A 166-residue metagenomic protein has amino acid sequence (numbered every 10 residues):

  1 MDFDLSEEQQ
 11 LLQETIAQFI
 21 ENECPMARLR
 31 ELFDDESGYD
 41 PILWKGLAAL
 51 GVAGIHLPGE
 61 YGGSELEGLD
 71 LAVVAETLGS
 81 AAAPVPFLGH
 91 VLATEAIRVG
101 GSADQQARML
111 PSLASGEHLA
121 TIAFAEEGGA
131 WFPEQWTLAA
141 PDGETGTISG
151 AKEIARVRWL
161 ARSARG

Functional and structural regions predicted by a protein language model:
M1-E8: Intrinsic disorder at enzyme termini
Q10, S37-P41, H90-T94: An alpha-helix initiation/capping motif
A27-A49: Short secondary-structure junction/hinge motifs that connect adjacent elements
A49-A107, P111-G116, R156-V157: Internal helix-loop-helix
G63-S64, A103-G166: Glycine-rich, Trp-frequent "lid" loop and neighboring beta-strands that shape and gate the flavin cofactor pocket
